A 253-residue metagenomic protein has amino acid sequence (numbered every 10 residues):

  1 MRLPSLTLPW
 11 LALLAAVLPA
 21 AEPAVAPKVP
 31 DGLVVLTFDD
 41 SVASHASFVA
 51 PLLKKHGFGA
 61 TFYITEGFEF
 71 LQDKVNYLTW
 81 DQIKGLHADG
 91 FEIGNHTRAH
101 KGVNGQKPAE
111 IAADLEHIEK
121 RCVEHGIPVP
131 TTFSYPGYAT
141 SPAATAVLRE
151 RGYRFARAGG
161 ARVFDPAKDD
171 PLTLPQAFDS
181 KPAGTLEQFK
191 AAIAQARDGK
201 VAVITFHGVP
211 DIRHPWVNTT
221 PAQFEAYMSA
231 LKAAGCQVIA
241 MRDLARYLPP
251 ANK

Functional and structural regions predicted by a protein language model:
M1-L6: Positively charged n-region of N-terminal signal peptides that target proteins for export
T7-V17: Bacterial N-terminal signal peptides
A24-E92, E116-T131, Y135-G137, E187 (+3 more regions): Active-site beta->alpha N-cap acidic-glycine motif
D31-L33, G90, P171, G199-V203: Structural motif
F38-S41, Y63-G67, T97-H100, S134-Y138 (+4 more regions): Active-site-proximal beta-strand/loop segments in catalytic clefts of secreted hydrolases
H45-F48, L53, D73, G102-K190 (+2 more regions): Catalytic domains of cell-wall/extracellular-matrix polysaccharide-remodeling enzymes, centered on de-N-acetylation
E69-L71, K101-Q106, D211-H214: A short acidic, helix-capping loop that chelates divalent metal ions and anchors anionic groups
D179-R242: Catalytic grooves of carbohydrate-active enzymes
